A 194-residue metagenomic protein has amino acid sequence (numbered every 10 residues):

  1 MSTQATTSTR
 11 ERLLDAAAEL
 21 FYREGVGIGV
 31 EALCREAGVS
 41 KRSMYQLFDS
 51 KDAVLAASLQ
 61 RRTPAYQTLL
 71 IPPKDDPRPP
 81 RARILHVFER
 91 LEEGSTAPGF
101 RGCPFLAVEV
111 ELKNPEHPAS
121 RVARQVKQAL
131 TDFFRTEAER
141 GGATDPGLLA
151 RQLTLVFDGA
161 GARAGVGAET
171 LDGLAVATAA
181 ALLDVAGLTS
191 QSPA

Functional and structural regions predicted by a protein language model:
M1-S8, L188-A194: N-terminal intrinsically disordered/low-complexity leader segments
R12, A16, L20-A53, A57: Helix-turn-helix
L13-F21, L91, F134, F157: Short hydrophobic clusters on alpha-helical segments that form packing/core surfaces in small helical domains
A57, I71-R101, R140, P146 (+1 more regions): Hydrophobic alpha-helical connector segments
Q60-Q67: Short, basic, alpha-helical segments at the C-terminal edge of helix-turn-helix-like DNA-binding modules
S95-P118: Amphipathic alpha-helical segments used for helix-helix packing
P118-Q128, E139-A194: Hydrophobic/aromatic-rich alpha-helical bundle segments in the mid-to-C-terminal region
